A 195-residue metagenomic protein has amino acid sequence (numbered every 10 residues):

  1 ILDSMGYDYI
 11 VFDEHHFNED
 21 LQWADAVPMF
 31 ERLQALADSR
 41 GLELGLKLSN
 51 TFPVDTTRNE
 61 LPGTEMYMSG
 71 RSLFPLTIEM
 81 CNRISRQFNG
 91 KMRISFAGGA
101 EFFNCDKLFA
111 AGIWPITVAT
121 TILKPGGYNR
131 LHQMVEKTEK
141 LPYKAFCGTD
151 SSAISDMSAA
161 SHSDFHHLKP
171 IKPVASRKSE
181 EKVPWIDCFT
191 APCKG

Functional and structural regions predicted by a protein language model:
I1, K47-S49, S95-A97, A119: A cross-family glycoside hydrolase active-site/sugar-binding cleft signature
L2-G90, P125-Y143: Glycine/Thr-rich beta-alpha phosphate-binding loop at enzyme active sites
Y7, T117-T121: Acidic, His- and aromatic-enriched active-site or binding-groove loops in soluble protein domains that engage sugars
R32-L36, I84, N104-C105, T121 (+1 more regions): Generic recognition of flexible, low-complexity loop/linker segments
E43-G45, R93-I94, I113-P115, K194: Beta-sheet entry/capping signal
F52, K91-N104: Glycine-rich beta-to-alpha transition loops that act as phosphate-gripper elements at the mouths of alpha/beta enzyme
R71, L123, N129, Q133 (+1 more regions): Ferredoxin-type iron-sulfur electron-transfer modules and their immediate structural context
R86, G99-V118: Catalytic cores of alpha/beta
